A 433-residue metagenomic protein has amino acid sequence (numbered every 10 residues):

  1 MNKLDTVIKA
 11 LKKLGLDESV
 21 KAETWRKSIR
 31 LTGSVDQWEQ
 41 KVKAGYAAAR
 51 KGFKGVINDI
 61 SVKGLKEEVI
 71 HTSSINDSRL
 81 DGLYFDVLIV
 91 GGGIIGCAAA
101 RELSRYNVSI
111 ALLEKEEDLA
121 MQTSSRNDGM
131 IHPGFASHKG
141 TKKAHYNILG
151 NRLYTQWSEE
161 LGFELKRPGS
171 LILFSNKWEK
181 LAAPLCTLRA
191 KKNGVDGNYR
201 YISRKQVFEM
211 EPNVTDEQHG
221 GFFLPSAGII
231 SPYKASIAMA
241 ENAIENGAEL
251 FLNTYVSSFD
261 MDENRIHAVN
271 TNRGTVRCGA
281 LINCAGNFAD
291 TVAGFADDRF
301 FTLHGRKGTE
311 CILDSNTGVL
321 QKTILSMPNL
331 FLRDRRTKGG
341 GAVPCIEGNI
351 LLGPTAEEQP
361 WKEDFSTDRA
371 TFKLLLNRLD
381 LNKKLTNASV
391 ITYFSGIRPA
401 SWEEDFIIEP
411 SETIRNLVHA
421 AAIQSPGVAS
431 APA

Functional and structural regions predicted by a protein language model:
M1-G92, G96-R101, R105, I131-P133: N-terminal targeting leaders
T6-V7, W25-R26, R30, E39 (+5 more regions): C-terminal catalytic lobe of FAD-dependent flavoproteins
A98, F259-R265, N270-G353, Q359-S366: Flavin-dependent oxidoreductases
R105-R126: Glycine-rich FAD pyrophosphate-binding loop
G129-M210, T337-G340: Dinucleotide-binding Rossmann-like beta1-alpha1 core, especially the glycine-rich loop that anchors the ADP
K143-I148, N176-A182, F222-E241, F251 (+2 more regions): Short beta-strand to alpha-helix junction loop
E164-I172, F208-N246, H267-A268, T355-E363 (+1 more regions): Helix-loop-beta segment of a Rossmann-like dinucleotide-binding subdomain
F222-A280, F288, P432: Helical element adjacent to the flavin cofactor pocket in flavoenzyme catalytic cores
